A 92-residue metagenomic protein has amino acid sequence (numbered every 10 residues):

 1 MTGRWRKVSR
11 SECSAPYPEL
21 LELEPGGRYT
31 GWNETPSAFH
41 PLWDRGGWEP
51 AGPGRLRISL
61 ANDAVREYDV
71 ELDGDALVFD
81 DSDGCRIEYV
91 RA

Functional and structural regions predicted by a protein language model:
M1-S14, G47-P50, Y89: Tryptophan-anchored aromatic micro-motifs
G3, K7, G31, Y68-V70 (+1 more regions): Conserved glycine-centered beta-strand/turn positions repeated across beta-sheet architectures
R4, L20, R86: A residue-level signal for beta-strand positions that form part of recognition/binding surfaces within mature
E12-L56, A61-D63: N-terminal glycine/threonine-rich, aromatic-flanked beta-hairpin/loop signature
R55-A92: Beta-sheet ligand-binding and adhesion/scaffold domains
